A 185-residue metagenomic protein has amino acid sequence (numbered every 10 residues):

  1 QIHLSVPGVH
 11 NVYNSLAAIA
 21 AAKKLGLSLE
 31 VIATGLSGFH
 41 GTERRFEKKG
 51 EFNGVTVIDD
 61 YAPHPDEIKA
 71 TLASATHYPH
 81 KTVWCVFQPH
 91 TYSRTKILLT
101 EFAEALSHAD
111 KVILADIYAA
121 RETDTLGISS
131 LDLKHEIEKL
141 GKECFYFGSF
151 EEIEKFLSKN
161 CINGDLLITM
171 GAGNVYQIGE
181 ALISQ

Functional and structural regions predicted by a protein language model:
Q1-K111: Nucleotide phosphate-binding/pyrophosphate-handling subdomain across enzymes that bind or process nucleotide phosphates
S5, I58-D59, R121, F147 (+1 more regions): Thr-Gly-centered strand-to-loop micro-motif
P63, P89-Y92, I117-A120, A172-V175: Short glycine-rich anion-binding loops that position phosphate/pyrophosphate groups of nucleotides and phosphorylated
A70, I97-L99, T125-L126, S158 (+1 more regions): Short amphipathic alpha-helical segments
V86-Q88, A115, F147, M170: Generic beta-strand/beta-sheet core signal
A103-N163: C-terminal helical cap/extension that packs against the catalytic core of soluble nucleotide-cofactor enzymes
E152-I183: A glycine-rich beta-strand to alpha-helix segment that forms a phosphate/ribose-binding loop at ligand/cofactor sites
